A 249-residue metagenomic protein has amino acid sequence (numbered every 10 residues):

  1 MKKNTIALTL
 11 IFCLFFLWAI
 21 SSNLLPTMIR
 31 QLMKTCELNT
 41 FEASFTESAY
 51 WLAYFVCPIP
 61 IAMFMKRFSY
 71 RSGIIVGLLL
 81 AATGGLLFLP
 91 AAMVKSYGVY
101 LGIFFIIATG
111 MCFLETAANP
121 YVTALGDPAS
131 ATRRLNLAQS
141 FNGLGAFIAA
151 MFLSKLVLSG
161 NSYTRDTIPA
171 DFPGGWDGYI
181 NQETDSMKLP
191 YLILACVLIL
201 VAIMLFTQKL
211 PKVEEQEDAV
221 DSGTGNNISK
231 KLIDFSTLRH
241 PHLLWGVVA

Functional and structural regions predicted by a protein language model:
M1-K2, K212-G246: Juxtamembrane intracellular "pre-TM" segments in multi-pass secondary transporters
I6-C36, A118-N119: Extracytoplasmic
F45-M65, A149: Central cavity-lining transmembrane alpha-helices of secondary-active solute carriers, predominantly the Major
L79-V94: C-terminal ends and interior cores of transmembrane alpha-helices in multi-pass membrane transporters/permeases
S96-L114: Hydrophobic core of transmembrane alpha-helices in multi-pass small-molecule transporters, especially MFS/SLC-type
M111, S130-T164: Glycine-rich segments within core transmembrane alpha-helices of 12-TM secondary carriers
F113-D127: Intracellular juxtamembrane helix-capping segments at the cytosolic ends of symmetry-related transmembrane helices
L153-R165, F172-W176, N181-Q182, L192-S222: C-terminal membrane-cytosol helix-exit motif in multi-pass small-molecule transporters
